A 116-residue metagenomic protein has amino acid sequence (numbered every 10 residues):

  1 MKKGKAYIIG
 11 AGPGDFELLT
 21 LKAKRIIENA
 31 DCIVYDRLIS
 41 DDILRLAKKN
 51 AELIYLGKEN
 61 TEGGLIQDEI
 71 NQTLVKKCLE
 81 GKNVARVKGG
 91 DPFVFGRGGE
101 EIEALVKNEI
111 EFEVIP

Functional and structural regions predicted by a protein language model:
M1-A11, F16, L21-I115: Class I S-adenosyl-L-methionine
